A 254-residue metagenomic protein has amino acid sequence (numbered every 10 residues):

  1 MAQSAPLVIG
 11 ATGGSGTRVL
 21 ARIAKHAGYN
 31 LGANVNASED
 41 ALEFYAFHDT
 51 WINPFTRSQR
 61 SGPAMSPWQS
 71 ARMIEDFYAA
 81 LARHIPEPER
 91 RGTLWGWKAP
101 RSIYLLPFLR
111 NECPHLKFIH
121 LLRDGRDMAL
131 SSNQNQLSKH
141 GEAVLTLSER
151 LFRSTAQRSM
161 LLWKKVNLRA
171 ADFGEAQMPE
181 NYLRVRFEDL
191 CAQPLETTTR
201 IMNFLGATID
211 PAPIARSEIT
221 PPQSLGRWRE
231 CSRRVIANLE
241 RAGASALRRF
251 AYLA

Functional and structural regions predicted by a protein language model:
M1-A79, A215-P221: PAPS-dependent sulfotransferase catalytic core
M1-V8, G13, N133-Q136, E142 (+5 more regions): PAPS-dependent sulfotransferases, especially Golgi type II membrane carbohydrate sulfotransferases
L7, K117-I119, L183-V185: Hydrophobic/aromatic beta-strand patches that form the interior of the parallel beta-sheet core in alpha/beta enzyme
I9-T12, W97-P100, F187: Short His-Asn-centered micro-motif
G16-Y29, L109-C113, N133, R184-I209: PAPS/PAP-binding and catalytic site of the sulfotransferase fold
F77-L105: Glycine-rich phosphate-binding loop used to anchor ATP phosphates in small-molecule kinases, encompassing both
R91-W95, L137-S138, L145-M160: Surface-exposed cleft-lining segments at the edges of enzyme active sites
K98-A99, L109-Q134: Conserved phosphate-donor/acceptor-positioning beta-strand/loop module used by diverse small-molecule
